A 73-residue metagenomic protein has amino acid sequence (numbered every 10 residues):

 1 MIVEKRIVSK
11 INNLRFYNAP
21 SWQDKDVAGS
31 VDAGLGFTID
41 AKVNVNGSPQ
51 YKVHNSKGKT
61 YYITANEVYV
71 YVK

Functional and structural regions predicted by a protein language model:
M1-N18, S30-A33, V70-K73: SH3-family beta-barrel domains
I7-V8, N12-R15, P20, N44-N46 (+1 more regions): Residue-level detector of intrinsically disordered/flexible regions characterized by low predicted structural confidence
S21-D26: Short alpha-helix capping/helix-loop boundary micro-motifs
S30-Y69: SH3/SH3-like beta-barrel superfamily modules
